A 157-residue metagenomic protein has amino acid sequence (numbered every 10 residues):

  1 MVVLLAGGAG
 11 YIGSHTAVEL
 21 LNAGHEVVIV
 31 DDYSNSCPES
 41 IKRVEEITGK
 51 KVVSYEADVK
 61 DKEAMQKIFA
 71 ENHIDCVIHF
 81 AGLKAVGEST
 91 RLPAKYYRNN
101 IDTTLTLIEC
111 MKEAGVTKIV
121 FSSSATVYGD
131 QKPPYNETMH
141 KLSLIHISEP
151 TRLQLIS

Functional and structural regions predicted by a protein language model:
M1-S148: N-terminal Rossmann-like NAD(P)+-binding domain of SDR-like oxidoreductases, especially those catalyzing
I145-S157: Single conserved hydrophobic/aromatic residue that forms the stacking wall/gate of nucleotide- or nucleobase-binding
